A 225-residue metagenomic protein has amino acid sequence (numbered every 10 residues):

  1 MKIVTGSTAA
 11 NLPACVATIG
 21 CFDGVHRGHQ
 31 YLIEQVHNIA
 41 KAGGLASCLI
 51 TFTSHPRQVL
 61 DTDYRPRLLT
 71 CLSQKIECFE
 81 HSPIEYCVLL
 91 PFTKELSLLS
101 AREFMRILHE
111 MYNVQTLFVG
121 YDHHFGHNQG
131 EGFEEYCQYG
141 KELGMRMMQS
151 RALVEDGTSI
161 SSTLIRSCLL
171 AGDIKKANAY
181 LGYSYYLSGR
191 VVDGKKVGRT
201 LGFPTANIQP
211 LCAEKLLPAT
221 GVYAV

Functional and structural regions predicted by a protein language model:
K2-T8: Short acidic-hydrophobic, aromatic-tinged amphipathic segments that line or gate anion-handling sites
A9-C71: N-terminal catalytic cores of NTP/NDP-binding nucleotidyl/phosphoryl-transfer enzymes
P66-K75, S97-M105: Glycine-rich, highly charged phosphate/nucleotide-binding loops
C71-V88: A glycine-rich helix N-cap at a beta->alpha junction
R102-A224: Active-site cores that bind ATP or allylic diphosphates and position pyrophosphate for catalysis
